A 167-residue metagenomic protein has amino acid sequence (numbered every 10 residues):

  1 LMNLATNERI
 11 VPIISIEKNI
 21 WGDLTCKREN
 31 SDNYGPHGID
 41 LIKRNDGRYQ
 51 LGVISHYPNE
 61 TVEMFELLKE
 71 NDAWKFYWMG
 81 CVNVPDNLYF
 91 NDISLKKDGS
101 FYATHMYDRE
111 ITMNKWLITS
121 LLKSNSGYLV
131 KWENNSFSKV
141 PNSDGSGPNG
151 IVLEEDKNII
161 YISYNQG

Functional and structural regions predicted by a protein language model:
L1-N45: Blade-loop segments of beta-propeller domains
L4, F65-W74: Short loop/turn segments immediately following beta-strands, especially the blade-tip and inter-blade linker loops
P12-I16, R28-S31, C81-D86, V140-G145: Surface loop/turn motifs at the tips and blade-to-blade linkers of beta-strand repeat domains
G35, P58, Y89, N125 (+2 more regions): Beta-rich catalytic cores
I42-R48, L95-D98, E155-K157: Residue-level detector of Asp-centered blade-edge/turn motifs that repeat once per structural unit in beta-propeller
Q50-V53, S100-Y102, I159-I162: Conserved beta-propeller blade signature
V53-S55, A103-S124: Short, conserved, GDST-rich strand-edge loop motifs in beta-rich repeat architectures
